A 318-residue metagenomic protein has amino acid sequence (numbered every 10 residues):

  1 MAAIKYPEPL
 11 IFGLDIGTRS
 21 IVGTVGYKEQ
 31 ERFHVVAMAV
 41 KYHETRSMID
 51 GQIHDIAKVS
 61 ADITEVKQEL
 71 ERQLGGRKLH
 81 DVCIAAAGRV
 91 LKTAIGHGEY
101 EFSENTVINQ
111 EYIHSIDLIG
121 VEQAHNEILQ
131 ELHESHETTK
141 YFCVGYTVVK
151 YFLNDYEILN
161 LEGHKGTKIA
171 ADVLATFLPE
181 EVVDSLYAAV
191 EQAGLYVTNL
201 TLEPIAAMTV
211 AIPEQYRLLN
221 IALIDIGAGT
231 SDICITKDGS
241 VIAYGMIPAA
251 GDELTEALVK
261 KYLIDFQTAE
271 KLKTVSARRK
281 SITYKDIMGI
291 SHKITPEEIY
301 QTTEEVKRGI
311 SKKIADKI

Functional and structural regions predicted by a protein language model:
M1-S20, T24-I221, S240-I242, Q267 (+2 more regions): Nucleotide/phosphate-binding catalytic cleft detector across ATP-hydrolyzing and phosphate-transferring enzymes
V173, L219-A257: Glycine-rich phosphate-binding loop of actin/hexokinase-like ATP-binding domains
Y187-A188, E256-A257, D316: Surface-exposed charge patches
L254, V259-F266: Catalytic P-loop NTP-binding/switch module of NTPases
V306-A315: A general structural motif
